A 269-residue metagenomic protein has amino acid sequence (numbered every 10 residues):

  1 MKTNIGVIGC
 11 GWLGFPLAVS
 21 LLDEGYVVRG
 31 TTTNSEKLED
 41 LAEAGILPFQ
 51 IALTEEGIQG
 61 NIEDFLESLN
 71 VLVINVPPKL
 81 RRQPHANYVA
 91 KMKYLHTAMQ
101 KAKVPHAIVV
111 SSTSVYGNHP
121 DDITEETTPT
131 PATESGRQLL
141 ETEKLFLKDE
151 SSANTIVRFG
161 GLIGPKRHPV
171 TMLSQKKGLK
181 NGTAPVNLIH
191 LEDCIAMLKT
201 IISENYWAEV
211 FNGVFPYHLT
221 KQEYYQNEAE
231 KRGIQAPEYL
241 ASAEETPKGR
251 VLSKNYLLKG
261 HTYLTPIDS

Functional and structural regions predicted by a protein language model:
I5-G9: Conserved N-terminal Rossmann-fold NAD(P)-binding element of oxidoreductases
G14-F15: N-terminal Rossmann-fold NAD(P) dinucleotide-binding loop
L47, I51-E55, Q235-S269: C-terminal amphipathic/interface module of NAD(P)-dependent oxidoreductases and related NAD-binding regulators
F65-I108: NAD(P)-cofactor binding segment of oxidoreductase domains
K93-A132: Conserved Rossmann-fold NAD(P)-dependent oxidoreductase catalytic core, especially the SDR/UDP-sugar
E141-P165: Conserved beta-loop-beta element that borders a ligand/cofactor-binding pocket
R158-L162, H168-T171, L179-I202: Substrate-positioning beta->alpha
M197-L252: Mid/C-terminal beta-alpha module of Rossmann-like enzyme folds, strongest in SDR-family dehydrogenases/epimerases
